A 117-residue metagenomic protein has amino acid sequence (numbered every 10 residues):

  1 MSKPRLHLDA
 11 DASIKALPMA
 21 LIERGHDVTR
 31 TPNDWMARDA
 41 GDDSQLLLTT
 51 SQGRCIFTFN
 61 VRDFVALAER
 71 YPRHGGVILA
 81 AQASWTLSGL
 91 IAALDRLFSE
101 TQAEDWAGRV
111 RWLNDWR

Functional and structural regions predicted by a protein language model:
S2-Q52: N-terminal first-folded block
D9, F59, L79: Small/polar loops that bind or transfer phosphate-bearing groups
D11, V61-R62, S84: Alpha-helix N-cap/helix-start capping motif
A16-L17, A66, G89: Phosphate- and divalent-cation-binding pockets in alpha/beta enzyme and binding domains that engage nucleotide-derived
L21, A68-Y71, I91: Short, flexible helix/strand-to-coil boundary loops that buttress conserved ligand/catalytic motifs in alpha/beta
L46-L48, R73-G76: Short, hinge-like loop/turn segments at secondary-structure boundaries
T50-L67: Acidic, metal-binding active-site segment of PIN/NYN-like and related structure-specific nucleases
G75-W116: C-terminal structural segments of small proteins and small subunits
